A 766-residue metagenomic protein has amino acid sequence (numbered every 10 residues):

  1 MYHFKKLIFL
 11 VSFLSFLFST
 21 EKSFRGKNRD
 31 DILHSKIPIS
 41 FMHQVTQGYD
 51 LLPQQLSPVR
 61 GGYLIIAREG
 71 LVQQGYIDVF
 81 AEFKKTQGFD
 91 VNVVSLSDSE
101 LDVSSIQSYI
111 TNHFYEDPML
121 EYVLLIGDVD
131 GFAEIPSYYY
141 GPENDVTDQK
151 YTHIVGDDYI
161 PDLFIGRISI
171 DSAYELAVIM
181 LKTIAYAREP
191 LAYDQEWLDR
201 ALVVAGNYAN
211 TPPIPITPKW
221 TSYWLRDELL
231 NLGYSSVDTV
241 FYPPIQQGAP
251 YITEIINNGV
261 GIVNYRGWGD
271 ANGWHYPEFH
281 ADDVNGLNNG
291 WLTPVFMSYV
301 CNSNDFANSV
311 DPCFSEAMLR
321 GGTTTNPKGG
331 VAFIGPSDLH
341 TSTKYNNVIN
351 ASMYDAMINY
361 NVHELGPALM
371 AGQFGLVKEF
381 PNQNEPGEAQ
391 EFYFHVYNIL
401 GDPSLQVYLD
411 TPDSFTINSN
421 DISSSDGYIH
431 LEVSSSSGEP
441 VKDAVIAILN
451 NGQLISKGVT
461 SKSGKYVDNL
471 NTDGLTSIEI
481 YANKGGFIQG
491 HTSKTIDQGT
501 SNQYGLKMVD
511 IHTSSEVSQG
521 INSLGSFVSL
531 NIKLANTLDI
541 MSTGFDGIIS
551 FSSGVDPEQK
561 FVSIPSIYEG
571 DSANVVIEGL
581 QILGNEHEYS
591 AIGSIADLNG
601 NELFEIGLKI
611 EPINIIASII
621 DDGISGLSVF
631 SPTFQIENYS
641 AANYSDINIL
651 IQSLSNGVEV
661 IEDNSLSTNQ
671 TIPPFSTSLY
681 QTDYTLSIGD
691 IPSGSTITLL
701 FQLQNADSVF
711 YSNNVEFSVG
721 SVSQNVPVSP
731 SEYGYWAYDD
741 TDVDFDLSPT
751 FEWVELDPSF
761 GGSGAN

Functional and structural regions predicted by a protein language model:
V11-S19: Hydrophobic h-region of N-terminal signal peptides that target proteins for export in Gram-negative bacteria
T20-K22, I417, S501-T513, N614-I624 (+1 more regions): Boundary/junction segments of secreted and surface-exposed precursor proteins
T20-S493, F751-V754: Cysteine-dependent hydrolase recognition
D421-D426, V517-S526, D622-S628: Short, solvent-exposed loop/linker segments at the N-terminal edge of repeated beta-sheet extracellular domains
D426-S437, L530-L534, P632-Q635: Beta-strand-rich structural segments
V445-N451, A535-D556, Y639-E659: Short acidic, flexible loop segments centered on an aromatic residue
K465-Y466, D556-G584, E659-I691: Intrinsically disordered, low-complexity Pro/Gly/Ser/Thr-rich segments with frequent PxxP/GP/PP motifs and embedded
A482-T492, Q581-I613, T685-S723: Terminal connector regions
